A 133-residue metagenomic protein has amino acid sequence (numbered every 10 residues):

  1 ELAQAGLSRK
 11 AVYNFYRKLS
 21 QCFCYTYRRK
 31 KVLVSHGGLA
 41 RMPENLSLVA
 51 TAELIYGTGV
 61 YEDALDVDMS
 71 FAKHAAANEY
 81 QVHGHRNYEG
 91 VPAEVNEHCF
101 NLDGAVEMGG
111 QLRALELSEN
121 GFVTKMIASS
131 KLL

Functional and structural regions predicted by a protein language model:
E1-L33, A40-R41, L48-A50, L54-M69: Active-site neighborhood of divalent metal-dependent phosphoester bond hydrolases
Q21, L39-A40, N87, N120: Residue-level marker of positions within ordered structural domains that often coincide with functionally constrained
K31-G37, R41, Q81-H83, F100-L102: Short hydrophobic-aromatic micro-motifs
S35, R41-E44, G90-P92, G109: Short catalytic/ligand-binding loop motif for oxyanion handling, primarily in non-cytosolic enzymes, centered on
E44-N45, A50, P92, E116: Short, solvent-exposed coil/turn linker segments
E62-S130: Conserved beta-sheet core of the metallophosphoesterase superfamily
L133: Metal-centered catalytic cores of metalloenzymes
